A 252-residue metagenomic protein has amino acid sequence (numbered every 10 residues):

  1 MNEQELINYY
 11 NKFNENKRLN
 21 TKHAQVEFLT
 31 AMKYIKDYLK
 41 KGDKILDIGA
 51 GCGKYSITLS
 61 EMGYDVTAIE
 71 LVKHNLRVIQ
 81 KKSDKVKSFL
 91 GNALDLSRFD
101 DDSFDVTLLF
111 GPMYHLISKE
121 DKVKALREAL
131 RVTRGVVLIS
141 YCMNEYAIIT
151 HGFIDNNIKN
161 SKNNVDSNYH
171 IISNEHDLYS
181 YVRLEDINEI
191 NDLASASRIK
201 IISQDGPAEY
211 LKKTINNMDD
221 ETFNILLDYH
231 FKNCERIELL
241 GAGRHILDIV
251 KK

Functional and structural regions predicted by a protein language model:
M1-L39, K54, T58: Conserved class I S-adenosyl-L-methionine
G49-G51: Class I SAM-dependent methyltransferase "Motif I" SAM/SAH-binding loop
K54-D95: Class I SAM-dependent methyltransferase SAM/SAH-binding core
L108: A conserved beta-strand element that flanks and buttresses the S-adenosyl-L-methionine
V123-V136: A short glycine-rich, Lys/Arg-flanked "PGG" loop and its adjoining helix->strand segment in the class I
L138-V165: Conserved class I S-adenosyl-L-methionine
L178-S195, I201: Short alpha-helix
K200-K252: A C-terminal cap/extension of S-adenosyl-L-methionine-dependent methyltransferases that defines the acceptor-substrate
